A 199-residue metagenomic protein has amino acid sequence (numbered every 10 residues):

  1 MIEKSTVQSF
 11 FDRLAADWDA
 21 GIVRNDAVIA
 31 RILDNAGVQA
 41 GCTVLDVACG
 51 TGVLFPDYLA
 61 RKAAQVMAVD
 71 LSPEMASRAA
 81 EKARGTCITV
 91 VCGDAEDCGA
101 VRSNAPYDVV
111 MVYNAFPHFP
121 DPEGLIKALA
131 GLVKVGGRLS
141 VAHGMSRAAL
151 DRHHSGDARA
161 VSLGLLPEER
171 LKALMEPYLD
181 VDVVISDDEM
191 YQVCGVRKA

Functional and structural regions predicted by a protein language model:
M1-G37, V53-L54, R78, R147-A149 (+1 more regions): Conserved class I S-adenosyl-L-methionine
L45, T51-D97: Class I SAM-dependent methyltransferase SAM/SAH-binding core
D97-N104: Short conserved loop adjoining the S-adenosyl-L-methionine
M111: A conserved beta-strand element that flanks and buttresses the S-adenosyl-L-methionine
N114-A115: Short catalytic micro-motifs in class I SAM-dependent methyltransferases
G124-V135: A short glycine-rich, Lys/Arg-flanked "PGG" loop and its adjoining helix->strand segment in the class I
S140-L166: Conserved class I S-adenosyl-L-methionine
S162-Y178: Short alpha-helix
